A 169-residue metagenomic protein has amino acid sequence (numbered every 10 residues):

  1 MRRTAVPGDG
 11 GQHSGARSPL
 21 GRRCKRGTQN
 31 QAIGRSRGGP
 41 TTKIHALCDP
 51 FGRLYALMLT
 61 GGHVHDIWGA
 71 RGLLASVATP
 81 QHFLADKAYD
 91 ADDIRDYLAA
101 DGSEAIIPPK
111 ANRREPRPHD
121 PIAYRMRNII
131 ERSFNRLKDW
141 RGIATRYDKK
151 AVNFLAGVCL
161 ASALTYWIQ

Functional and structural regions predicted by a protein language model:
M1-Q169: Short alpha-helical elements
